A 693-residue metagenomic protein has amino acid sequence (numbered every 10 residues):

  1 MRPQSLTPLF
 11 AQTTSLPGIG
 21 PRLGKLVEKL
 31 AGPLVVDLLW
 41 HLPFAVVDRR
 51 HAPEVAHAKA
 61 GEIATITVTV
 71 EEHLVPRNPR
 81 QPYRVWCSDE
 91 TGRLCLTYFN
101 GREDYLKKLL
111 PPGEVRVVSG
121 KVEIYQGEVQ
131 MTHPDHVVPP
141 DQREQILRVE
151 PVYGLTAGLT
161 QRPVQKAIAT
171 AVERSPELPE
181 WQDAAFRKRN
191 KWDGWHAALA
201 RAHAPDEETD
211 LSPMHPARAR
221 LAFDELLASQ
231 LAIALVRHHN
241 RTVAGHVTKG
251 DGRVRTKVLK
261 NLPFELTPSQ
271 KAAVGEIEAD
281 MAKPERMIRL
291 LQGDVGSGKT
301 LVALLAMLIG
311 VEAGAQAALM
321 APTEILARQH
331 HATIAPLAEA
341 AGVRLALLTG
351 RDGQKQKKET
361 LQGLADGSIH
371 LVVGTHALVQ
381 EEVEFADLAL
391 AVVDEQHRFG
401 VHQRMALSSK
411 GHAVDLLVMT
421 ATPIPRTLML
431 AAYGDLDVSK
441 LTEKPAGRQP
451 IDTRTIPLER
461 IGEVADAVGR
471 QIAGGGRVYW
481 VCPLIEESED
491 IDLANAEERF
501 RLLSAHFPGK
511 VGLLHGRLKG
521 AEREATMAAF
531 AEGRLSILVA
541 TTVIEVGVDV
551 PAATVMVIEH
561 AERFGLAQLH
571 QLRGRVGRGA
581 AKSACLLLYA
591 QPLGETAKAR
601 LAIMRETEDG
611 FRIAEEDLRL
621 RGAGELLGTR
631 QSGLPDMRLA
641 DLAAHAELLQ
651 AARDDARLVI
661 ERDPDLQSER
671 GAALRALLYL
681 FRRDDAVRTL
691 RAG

Functional and structural regions predicted by a protein language model:
M1-P17, K25-L26, A228-S229, H239: Long, highly charged, low-complexity intrinsically disordered interaction regions that mediate electrostatic DNA/RNA
L23, P76-N261, T629, R662: Upstream accessory/linker segments immediately N-terminal to the RecA-like ATPase cores of bacterial MutS and a subset
F44-A64: Short boundary/loop segments of OB/S1/cold-shock single-stranded nucleic-acid-binding domains
A60-Q81, G120: Structural detector for short beta-strands of small beta-barrel domains
T69, K121-V122, A561, R575: Short, surface-exposed secondary-structure boundary micro-motifs
T267, A272-G275, E285-I603, R612 (+2 more regions): Inter-lobe coupling/hinge segments of SF2-like helicase ATPases
A580, A584, P592-G693: C-terminal accessory region of SF2 helicases/translocases
